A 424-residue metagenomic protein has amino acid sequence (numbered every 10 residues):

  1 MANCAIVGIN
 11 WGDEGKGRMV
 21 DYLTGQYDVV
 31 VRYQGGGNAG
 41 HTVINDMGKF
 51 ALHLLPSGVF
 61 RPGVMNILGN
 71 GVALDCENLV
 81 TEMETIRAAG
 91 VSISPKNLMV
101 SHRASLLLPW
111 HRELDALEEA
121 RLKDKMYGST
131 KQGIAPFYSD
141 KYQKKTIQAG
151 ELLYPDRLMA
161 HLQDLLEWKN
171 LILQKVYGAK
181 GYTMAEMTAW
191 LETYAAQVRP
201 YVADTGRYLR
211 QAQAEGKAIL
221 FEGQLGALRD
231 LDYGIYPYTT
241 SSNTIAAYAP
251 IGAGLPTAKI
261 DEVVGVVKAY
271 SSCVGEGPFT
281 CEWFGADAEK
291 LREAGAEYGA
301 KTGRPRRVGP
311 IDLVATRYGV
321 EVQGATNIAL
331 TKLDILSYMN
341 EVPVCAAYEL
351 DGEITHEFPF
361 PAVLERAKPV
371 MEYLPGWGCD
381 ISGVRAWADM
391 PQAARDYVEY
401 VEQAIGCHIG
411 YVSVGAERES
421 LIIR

Functional and structural regions predicted by a protein language model:
M1-R424: Non-transmembrane, aqueous-exposed alpha-helical and coiled segments at domain scale
